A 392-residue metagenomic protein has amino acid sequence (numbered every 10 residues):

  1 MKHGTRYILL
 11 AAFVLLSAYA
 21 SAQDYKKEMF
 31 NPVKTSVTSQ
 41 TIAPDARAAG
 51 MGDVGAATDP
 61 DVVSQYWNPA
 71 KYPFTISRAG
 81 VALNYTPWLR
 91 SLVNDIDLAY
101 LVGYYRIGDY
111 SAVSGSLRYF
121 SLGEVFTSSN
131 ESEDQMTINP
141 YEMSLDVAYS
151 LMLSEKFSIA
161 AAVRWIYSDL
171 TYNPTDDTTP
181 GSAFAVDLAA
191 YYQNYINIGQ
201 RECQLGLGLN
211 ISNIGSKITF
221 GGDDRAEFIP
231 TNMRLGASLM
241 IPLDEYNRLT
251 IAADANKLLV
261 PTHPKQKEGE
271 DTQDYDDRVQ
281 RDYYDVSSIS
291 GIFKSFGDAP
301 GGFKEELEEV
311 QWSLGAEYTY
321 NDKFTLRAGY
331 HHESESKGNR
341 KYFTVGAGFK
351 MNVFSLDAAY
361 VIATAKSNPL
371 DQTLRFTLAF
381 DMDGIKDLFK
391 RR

Functional and structural regions predicted by a protein language model:
M1-L9: Bacterial N-terminal signal peptides that target proteins for export
F13-S21: Hydrophobic h-region of N-terminal signal peptides that target proteins for export in Gram-negative bacteria
Q23-R392: Subset of outer-membrane beta-barrel
